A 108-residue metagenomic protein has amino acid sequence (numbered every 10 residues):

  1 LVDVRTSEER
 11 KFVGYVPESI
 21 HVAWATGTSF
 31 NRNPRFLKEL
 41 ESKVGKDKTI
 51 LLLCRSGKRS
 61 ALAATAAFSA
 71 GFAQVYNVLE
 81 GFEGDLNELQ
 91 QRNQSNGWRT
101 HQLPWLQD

Functional and structural regions predicted by a protein language model:
L1-R5: Short hydrophobic beta-strand that contains or immediately precedes a catalytic carboxylate
E8-T49, S60-D108: Rhodanese-like catalytic fold shared by cysteine-dependent sulfurtransferases and DSP/PTP-type phosphatases
L52-L53: Short, surface-exposed ligand- or partner-binding patches at beta-edge/loop junctions that are enriched in aromatics
G57: Conserved G/P- and acidic residue-centered "switch" motifs that form tight phosphate/ATP-binding loops in soluble
